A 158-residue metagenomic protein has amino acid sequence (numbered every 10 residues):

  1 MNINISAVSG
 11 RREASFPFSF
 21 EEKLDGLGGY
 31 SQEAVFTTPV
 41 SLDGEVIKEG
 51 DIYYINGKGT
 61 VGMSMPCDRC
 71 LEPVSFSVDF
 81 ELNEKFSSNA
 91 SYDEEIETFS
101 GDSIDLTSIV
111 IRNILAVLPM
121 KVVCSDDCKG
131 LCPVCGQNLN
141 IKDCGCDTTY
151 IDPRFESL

Functional and structural regions predicted by a protein language model:
M1-S157: Structured interface patches
